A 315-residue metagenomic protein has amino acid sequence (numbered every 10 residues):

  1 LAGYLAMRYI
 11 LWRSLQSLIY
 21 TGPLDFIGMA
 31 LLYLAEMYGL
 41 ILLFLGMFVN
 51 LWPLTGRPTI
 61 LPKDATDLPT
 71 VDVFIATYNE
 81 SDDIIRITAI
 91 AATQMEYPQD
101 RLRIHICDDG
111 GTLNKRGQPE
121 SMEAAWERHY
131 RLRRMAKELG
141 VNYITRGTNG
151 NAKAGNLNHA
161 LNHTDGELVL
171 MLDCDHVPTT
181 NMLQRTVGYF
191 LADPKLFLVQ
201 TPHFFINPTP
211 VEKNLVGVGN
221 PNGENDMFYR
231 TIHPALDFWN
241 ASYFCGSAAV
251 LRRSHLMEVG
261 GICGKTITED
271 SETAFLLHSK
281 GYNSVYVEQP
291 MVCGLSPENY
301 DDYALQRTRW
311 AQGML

Functional and structural regions predicted by a protein language model:
L1-D67: N-terminal membrane-anchoring/stem segments of glycan-assembly enzymes
T70-D72, R103, M257, E272: Cell-envelope/extracellular polymer assembly enzymes that use nucleotide-activated donors
D72-E80, M95, Y189: A conserved hydrophobic helix/loop-capping motif in glycosyltransferases and polysaccharide synthases
T88-R101, G111-T112: Short, acidic, metal-binding catalytic loop of nucleotide-sugar glycosyltransferases
D108-Y130, T148-N149: A conserved acidic beta->alpha catalytic loop
R131-G140, I144-L168, T179-I267, H278-S279 (+2 more regions): Long helical/loop segments within the catalytic core of UDP-sugar-dependent glycosyltransferases, especially the large
K265, A274-V292: Catalytic donor-sugar/metal-binding loop of nucleotide-sugar-dependent glycosyltransferases
